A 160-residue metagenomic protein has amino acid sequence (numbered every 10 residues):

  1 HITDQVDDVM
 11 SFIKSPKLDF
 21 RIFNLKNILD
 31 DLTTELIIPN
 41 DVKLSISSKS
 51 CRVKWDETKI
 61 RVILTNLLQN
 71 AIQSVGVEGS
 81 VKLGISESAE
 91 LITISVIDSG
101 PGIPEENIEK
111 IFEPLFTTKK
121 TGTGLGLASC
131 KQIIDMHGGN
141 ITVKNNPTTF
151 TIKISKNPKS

Functional and structural regions predicted by a protein language model:
H1-S15, R21-I22, N27-I38: Conserved DHp (HisKA) dimerization/phosphotransfer helix of two-component histidine kinases, i.e., the long coiled-coil
L25, G102-K110: Short helix N-cap motif at coil->helix boundaries in the Bergerat
N70-I72: Short helix-loop "hinge" at the ATP-lid/N-box region of the Bergerat-fold HATPase_c
E78-E90: Short beta-strand/loop element within the Bergerat-fold HATPase_c
D98: Acidic ATP/Mg2+-coordinating residue in the GHKL
G126, C130: Short alpha-helical Gxxx[C/S/T] motif in the catalytic ATP-binding
I133-I134: Detector for a conserved hydrophobic position within an alpha-helical segment of the HATPase_c
